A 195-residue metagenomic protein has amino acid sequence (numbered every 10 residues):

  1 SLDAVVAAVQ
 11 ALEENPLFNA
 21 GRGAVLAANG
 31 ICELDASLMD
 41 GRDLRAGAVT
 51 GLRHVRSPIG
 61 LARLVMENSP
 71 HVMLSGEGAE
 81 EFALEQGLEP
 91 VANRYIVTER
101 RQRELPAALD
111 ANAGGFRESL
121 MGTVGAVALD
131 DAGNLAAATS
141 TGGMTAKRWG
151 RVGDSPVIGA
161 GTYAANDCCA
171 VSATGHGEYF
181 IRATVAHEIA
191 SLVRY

Functional and structural regions predicted by a protein language model:
S1-Y195: Alpha/propeptide regions of enzymes that mature by internal proteolysis
